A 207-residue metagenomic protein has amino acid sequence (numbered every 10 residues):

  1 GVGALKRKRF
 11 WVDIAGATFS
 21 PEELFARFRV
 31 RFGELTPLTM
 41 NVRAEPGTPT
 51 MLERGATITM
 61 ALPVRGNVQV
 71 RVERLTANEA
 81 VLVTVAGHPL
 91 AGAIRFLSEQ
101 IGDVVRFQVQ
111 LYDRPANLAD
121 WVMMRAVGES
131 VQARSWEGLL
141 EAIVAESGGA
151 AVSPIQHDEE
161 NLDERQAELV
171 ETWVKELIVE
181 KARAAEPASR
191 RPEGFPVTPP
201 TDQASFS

Functional and structural regions predicted by a protein language model:
G1-A61, L169-S207: Hydrophobic ligand-binding cavity/cleft-lining segments
R9-W11, T59, V81, R95-L97 (+1 more regions): Beta-strand secondary-structure signal
A26-E34, A77, G87, D103 (+2 more regions): Short, intrinsically disordered, mixed-charge
A61-G102, D202, F206: Hydrophobic-ligand binding "helix-grip"
L62-V64, V85-G87, Q110-P115, W173-K175: Secondary-structure transition/turn motif
L82-I94, V152-E164, V197: Short secondary-structure transition/capping segments
G87-V131: Beta-strand/loop substructures that line and gate deep hydrophobic ligand-binding cavities in soluble
R114-Q166, V170-V174: A conserved amphipathic terminal alpha-helix motif
